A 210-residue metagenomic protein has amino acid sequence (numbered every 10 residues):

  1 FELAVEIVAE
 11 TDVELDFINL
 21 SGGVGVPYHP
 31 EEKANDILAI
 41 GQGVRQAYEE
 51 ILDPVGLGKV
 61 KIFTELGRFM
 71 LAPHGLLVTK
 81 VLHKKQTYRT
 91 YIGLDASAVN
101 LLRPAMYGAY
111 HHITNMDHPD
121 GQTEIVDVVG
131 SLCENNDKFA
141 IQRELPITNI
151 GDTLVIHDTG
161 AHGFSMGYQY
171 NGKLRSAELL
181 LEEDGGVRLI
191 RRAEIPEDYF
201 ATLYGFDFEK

Functional and structural regions predicted by a protein language model:
F1-H83, N171: Active-site loop/helix belt of alpha/beta enzymes
D53, L57-K210: Charged (often Lys/Glu-rich) extended helix/loop segments that serve as interaction or gating elements
